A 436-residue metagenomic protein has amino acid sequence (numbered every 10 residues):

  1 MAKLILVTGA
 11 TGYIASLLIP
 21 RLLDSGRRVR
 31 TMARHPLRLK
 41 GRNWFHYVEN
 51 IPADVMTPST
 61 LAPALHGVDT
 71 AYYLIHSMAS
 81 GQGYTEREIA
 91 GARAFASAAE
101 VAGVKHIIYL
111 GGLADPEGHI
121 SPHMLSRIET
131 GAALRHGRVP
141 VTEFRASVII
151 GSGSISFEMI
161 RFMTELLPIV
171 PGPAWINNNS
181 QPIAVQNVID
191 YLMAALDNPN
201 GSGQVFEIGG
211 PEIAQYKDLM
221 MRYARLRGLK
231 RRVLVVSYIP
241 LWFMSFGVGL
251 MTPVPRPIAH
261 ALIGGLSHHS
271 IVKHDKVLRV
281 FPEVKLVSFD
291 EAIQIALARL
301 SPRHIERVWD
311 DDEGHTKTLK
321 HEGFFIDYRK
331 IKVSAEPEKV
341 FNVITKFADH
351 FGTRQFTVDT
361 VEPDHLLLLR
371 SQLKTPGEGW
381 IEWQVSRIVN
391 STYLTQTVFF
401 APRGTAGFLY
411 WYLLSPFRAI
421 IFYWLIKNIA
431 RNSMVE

Functional and structural regions predicted by a protein language model:
A2-R27: N-terminal Rossmann NAD(P)H-binding glycine-rich loop of SDR-like oxidoreductase domains
L4, A195-A261, H269-R329: Mid/C-terminal beta-alpha module of Rossmann-like enzyme folds, strongest in SDR-family dehydrogenases/epimerases
L37-A102, G112-H119: NAD(P)H-binding glycine-rich loop region in Rossmannoid oxidoreductase-like domains and their noncatalytic homologs
G91, I155-S156, W175-L196, Q204: Substrate-positioning beta->alpha
G111, A132-F162, L166, P171: Conserved beta-loop-beta element that borders a ligand/cofactor-binding pocket
D290, Q294, F408-E436: A conserved amphipathic terminal alpha-helix motif
I326, K332-W380: Glycine-rich portal/gate segments that line the openings of hydrophobic small-molecule binding cavities
L373-A419: Beta-strand/loop substructures that line and gate deep hydrophobic ligand-binding cavities in soluble
